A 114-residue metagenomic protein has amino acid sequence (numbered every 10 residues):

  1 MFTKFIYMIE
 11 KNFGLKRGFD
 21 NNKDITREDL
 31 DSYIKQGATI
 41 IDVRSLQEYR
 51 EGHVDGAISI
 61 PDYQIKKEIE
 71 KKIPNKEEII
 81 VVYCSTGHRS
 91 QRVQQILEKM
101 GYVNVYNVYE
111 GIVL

Functional and structural regions predicted by a protein language model:
M1-E51: Flexible, polar/low-complexity N-terminal or interdomain linker segments that lie immediately upstream of folded
D29, Q64-I69: Short acidic active-site motifs
I34, H53, I69, Y109: Short, flexible helix/strand-to-coil boundary loops that buttress conserved ligand/catalytic motifs in alpha/beta
D42, A57, L97: Terminal peptide-recognition signature
G52-D55, Q94-I96: Short amphipathic alpha-helical segments
I60-P61: Short acidic-hydrophobic, aromatic-tinged amphipathic segments that line or gate anion-handling sites
E70-L114: Catalytic cysteine-centered active loop of the rhodanese-like fold, especially the PTP/DSP P-loop
